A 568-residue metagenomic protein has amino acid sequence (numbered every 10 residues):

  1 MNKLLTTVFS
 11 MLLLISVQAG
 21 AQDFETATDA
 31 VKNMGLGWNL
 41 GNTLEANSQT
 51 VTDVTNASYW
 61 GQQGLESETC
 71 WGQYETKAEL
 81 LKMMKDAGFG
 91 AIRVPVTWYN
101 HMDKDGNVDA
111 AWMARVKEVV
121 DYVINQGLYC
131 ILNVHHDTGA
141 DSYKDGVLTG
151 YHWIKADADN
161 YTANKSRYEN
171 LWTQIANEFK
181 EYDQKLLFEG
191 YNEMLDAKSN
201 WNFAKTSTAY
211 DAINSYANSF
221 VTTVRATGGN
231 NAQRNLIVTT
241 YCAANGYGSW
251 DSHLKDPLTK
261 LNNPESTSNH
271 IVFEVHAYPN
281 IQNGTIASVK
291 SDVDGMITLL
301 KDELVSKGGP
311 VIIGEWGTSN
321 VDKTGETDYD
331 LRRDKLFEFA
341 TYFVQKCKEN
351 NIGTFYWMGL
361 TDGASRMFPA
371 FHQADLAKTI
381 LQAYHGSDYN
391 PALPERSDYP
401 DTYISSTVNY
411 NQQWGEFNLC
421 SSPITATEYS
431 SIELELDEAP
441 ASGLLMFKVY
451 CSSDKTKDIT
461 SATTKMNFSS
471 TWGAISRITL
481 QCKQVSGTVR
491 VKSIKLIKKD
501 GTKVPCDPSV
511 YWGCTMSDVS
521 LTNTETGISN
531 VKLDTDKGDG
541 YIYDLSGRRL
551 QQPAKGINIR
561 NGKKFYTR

Functional and structural regions predicted by a protein language model:
M1-T6, R568: Positively charged n-region of N-terminal signal peptides that target proteins for export
T7-S16: Bacterial N-terminal signal peptides
V17-A21: Sec/Tat signal peptide C-region and signal peptidase I cleavage site
F24-E25, V31-G246: Active-site mouth of glycoside hydrolases
G61-G64, Q73, N170-T173, N177-L187 (+4 more regions): Extracellular glycoside hydrolase catalytic/binding regions
P400-R477, K483-D518: Extracellular ligand-binding interfaces
S520-S546: Residue-level detector of functionally pivotal "anchor" positions at catalytic/ligand-binding pockets or at interdomain
I557-R568: C-terminal tail/sorting-segment detector
